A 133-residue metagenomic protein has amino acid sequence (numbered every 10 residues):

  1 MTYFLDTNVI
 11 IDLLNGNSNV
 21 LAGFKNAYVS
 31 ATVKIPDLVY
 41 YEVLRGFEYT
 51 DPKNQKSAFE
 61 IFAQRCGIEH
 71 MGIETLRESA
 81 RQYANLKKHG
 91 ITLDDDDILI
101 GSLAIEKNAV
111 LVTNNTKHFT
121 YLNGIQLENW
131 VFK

Functional and structural regions predicted by a protein language model:
T2-Y3, L21-E106, Q126, V131-K133: PIN-domain endoribonuclease scaffold, especially VapC-family toxins
Y3-V9: Asp-based phosphoryl-transfer active-site loop
T7, T75, T113: Ser/Thr-centric signal marking residues that sit in or immediately flank functional binding/regulatory motifs
N8, I98-L99, K117: Active-site phosphate/pyrophosphate-handling residues
E106, V110, N114-H118: C-terminal structural segments of small proteins and small subunits
F119-G124: Short loop/helix-cap segments at secondary-structure boundaries that form the rim of catalytic
